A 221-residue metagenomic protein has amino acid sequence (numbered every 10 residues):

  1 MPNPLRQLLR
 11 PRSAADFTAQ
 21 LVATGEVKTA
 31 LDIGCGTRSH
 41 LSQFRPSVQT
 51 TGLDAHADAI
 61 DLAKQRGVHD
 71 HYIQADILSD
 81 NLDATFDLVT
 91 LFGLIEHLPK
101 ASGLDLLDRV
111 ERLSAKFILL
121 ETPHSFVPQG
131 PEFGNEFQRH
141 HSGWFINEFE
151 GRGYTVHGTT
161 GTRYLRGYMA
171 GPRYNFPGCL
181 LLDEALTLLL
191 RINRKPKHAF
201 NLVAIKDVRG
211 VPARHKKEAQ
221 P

Functional and structural regions predicted by a protein language model:
M1-T90, L104-L107, R139, T160 (+4 more regions): Conserved N-terminal segment of class I S-adenosyl-L-methionine
P46-V48, Q129-G134, Y154: Internal alpha/beta domain cores that form substrate/cofactor-binding pockets in large enzymes and binding proteins
T90-A101: A short SAM/SAH-binding and catalytic strip from SAM-dependent methyltransferases
L104-K116: A short glycine-rich, Lys/Arg-flanked "PGG" loop and its adjoining helix->strand segment in the class I
A115-P123: Conserved beta-strand signature within the Rossmann-like core of class I S-adenosyl-L-methionine
Q129-N147: Acceptor-substrate binding/catalytic loop of class I
F145-T162: A SAM-dependent methyltransferase catalytic signature shared across enzymes that methylate proteins
